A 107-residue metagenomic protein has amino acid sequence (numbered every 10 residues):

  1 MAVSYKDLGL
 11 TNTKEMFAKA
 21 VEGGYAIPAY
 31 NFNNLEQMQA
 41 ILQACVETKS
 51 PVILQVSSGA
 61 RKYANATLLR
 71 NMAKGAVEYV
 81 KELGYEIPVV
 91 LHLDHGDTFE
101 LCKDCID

Functional and structural regions predicted by a protein language model:
M1-P28, V77: N-terminal amphipathic alpha-helix/helix-capping segment at the start of soluble metabolic enzymes
A2-K6, Y25-A26, Q55-A66, D107: Glycine-rich tight-turn/loop motif centered on a GG-T
G9, N34, D94: Charged, low-complexity surface patches
E15, Q37, A60-I106: N-terminal active-site wall of soluble small-molecule enzyme domains
G23, A44-P51, A76-L83: Change "in soluble alpha/beta enzymes" to "in soluble alpha/beta proteins
I27-N31, V52-V56, I87-H95: Hydrophobic faces of well-ordered beta-strands that scaffold small-molecule active sites in alpha/beta enzyme cores
N33-A64: N-terminal low-complexity or amphipathic/hydrophobic leaders
